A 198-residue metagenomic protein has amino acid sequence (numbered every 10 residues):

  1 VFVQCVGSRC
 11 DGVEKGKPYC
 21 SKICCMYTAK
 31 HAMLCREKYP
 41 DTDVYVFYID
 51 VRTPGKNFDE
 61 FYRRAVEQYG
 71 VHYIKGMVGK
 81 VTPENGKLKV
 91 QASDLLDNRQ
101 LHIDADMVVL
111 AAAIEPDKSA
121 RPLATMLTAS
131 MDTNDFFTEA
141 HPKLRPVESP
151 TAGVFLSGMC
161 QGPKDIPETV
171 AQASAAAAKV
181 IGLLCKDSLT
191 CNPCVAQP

Functional and structural regions predicted by a protein language model:
V1-P198: Residues forming the flavin
